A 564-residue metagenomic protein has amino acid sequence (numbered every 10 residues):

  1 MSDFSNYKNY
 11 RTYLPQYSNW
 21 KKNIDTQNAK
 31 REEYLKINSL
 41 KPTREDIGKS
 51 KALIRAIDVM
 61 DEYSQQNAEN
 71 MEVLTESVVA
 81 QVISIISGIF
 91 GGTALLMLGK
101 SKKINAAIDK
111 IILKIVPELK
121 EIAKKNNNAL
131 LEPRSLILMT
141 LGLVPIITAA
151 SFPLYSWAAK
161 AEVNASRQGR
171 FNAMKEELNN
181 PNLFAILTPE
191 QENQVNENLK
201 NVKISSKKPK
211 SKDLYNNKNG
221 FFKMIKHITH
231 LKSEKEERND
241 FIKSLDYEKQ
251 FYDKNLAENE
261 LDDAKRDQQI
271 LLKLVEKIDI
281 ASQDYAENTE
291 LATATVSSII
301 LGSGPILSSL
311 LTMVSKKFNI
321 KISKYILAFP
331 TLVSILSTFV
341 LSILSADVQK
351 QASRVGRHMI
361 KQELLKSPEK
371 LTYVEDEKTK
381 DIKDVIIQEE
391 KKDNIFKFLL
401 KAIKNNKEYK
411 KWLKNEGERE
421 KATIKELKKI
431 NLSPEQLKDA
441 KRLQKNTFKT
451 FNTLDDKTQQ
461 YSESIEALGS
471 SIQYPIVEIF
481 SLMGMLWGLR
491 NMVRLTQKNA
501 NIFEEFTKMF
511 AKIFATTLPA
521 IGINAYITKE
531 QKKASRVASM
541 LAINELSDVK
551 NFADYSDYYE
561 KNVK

Functional and structural regions predicted by a protein language model:
M1-K564: Glycine-rich, hydrophobic membrane-spanning regions of integral membrane proteins that mediate transport
